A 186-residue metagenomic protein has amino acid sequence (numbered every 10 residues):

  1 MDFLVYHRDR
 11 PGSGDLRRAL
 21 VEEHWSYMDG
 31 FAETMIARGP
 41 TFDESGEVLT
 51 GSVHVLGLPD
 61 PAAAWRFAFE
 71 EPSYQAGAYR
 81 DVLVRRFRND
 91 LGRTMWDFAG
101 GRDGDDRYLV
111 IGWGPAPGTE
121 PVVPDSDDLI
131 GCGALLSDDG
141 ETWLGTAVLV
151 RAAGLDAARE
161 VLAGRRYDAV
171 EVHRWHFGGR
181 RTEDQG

Functional and structural regions predicted by a protein language model:
M1-G186: Conserved, structured core segments of small domains
